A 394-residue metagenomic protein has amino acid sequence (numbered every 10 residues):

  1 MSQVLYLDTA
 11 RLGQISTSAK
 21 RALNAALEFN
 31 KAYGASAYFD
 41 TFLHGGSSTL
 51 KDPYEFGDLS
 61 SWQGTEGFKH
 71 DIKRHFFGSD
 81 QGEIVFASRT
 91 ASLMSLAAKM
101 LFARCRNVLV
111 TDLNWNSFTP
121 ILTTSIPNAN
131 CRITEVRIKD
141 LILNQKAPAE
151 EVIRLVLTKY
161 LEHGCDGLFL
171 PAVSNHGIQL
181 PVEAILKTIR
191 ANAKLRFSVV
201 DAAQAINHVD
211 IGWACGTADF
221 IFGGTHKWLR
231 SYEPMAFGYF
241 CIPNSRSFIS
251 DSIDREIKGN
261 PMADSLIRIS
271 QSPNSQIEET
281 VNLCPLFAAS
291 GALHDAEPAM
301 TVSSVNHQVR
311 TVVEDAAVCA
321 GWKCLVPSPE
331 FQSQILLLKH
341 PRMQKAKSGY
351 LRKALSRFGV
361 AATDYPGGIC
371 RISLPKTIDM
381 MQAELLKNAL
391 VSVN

Functional and structural regions predicted by a protein language model:
M1-N394: Pyridoxal 5′-phosphate
